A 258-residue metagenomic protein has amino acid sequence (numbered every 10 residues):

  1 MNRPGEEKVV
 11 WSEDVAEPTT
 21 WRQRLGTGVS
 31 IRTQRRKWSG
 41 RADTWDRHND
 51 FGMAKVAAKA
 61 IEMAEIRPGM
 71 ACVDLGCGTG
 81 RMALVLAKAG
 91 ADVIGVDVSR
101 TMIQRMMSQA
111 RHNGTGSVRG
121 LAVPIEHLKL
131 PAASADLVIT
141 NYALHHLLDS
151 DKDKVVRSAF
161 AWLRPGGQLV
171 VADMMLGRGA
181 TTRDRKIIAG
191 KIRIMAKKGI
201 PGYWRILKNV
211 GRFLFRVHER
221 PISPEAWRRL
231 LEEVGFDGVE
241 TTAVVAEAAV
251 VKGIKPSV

Functional and structural regions predicted by a protein language model:
N2-R67, R81, R105: Conserved class I S-adenosyl-L-methionine
G69-G76: Conserved class I S-adenosyl-L-methionine
T79-H127: Class I SAM-dependent methyltransferase SAM/SAH-binding core
L130-L137: A short acidic, Gly/Pro-enriched loop at the edge of an enzyme's catalytic core that lines a small-molecule cofactor
L137-S150: A short SAM/SAH-binding and catalytic strip from SAM-dependent methyltransferases
D153-P165: A short glycine-rich, Lys/Arg-flanked "PGG" loop and its adjoining helix->strand segment in the class I
A172-E233, E240-T241: C-terminal alpha-helical "lid/dimerization" subdomain adjacent to the S-adenosyl-L-methionine
V234-V258: Core SAM-dependent methyltransferase catalytic element
